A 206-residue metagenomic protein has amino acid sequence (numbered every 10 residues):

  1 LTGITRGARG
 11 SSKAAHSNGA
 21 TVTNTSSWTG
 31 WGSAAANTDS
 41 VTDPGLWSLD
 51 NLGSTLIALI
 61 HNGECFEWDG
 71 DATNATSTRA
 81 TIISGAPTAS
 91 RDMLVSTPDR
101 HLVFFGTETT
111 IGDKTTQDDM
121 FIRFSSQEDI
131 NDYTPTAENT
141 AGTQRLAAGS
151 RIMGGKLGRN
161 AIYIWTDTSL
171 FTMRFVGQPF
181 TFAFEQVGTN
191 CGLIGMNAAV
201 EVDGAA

Functional and structural regions predicted by a protein language model:
L1-G45, T73-S77, T81-I82: Small/polar beta-strand repeat architecture
T25-N37, Q127-A148, G188-T189: Surface-exposed loop and turn segments in beta-propeller and other repeat-based domains that flank or scaffold
W28-G53, G85-R100, R145-R159, G195-A205: Structural signature of eukaryotic scaffold interfaces centered on beta-propeller domains
I57-L59, F104, Y163-W165, A206: Conserved beta-strand element within WD40/beta-propeller blades
F66-I82, G112-T143, T172-A183: Surface-exposed loop/turn elements that mediate protein-protein interactions on large endomembrane-trafficking
L94-F121: Solenoidal tandem-repeat scaffolds enriched in leucines and small polar residues
E185-N197: Conserved blade-ending motifs and adjacent loop-strand segments that build the rim/top face of beta-propeller domains
